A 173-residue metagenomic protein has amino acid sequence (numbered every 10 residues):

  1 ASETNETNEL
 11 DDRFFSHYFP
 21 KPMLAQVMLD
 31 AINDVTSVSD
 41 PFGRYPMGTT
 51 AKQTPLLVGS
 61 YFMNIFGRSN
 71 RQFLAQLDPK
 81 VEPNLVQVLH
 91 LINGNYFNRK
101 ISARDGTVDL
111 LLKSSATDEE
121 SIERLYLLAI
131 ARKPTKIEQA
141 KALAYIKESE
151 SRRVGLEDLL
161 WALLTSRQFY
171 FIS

Functional and structural regions predicted by a protein language model:
A1-T135, Q168-S173: An acidic, gly/pro-interrupted, aromatic-rich
A140-S149: Amphipathic alpha-helical segments that form the core helices of the histone-fold
R153: Extended, non-catalytic substrate-recognition/exosite surfaces adjacent to catalytic cores, especially in enzymes
L159: Globin-like tetrapyrrole-binding proteins
A162: Short alpha-helical functional segments enriched in proximate histidine and acidic residues
